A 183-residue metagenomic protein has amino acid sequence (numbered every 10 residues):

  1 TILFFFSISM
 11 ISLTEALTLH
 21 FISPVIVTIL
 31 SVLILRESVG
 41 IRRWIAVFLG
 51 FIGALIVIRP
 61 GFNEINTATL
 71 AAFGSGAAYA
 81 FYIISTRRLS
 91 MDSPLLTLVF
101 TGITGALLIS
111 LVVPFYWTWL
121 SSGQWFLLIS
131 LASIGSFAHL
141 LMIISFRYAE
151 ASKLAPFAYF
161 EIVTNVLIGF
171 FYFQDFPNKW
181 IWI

Functional and structural regions predicted by a protein language model:
T1-L3, T67-S75, W119-F137: Loop-to-transmembrane-helix transition segments
T1-T14, I56, S133-A149: Specific transmembrane alpha-helical segments of multi-pass solute transporters/efflux pumps, especially DMT/EamA
I2, P24-I29, A54, G76-A80 (+4 more regions): Hydrophobic/small/kink-forming positions within alpha-helical transmembrane segments of polytopic membrane proteins
F4-F6, S23-I45, V163-W182: C-terminal transmembrane-helix exit sites in multi-pass transporters
T18-I22, L89-I103, H139-F171: Helix-helix packing/entry segments at the starts of transmembrane helices
I41, I103-S130, L140-E150: Membrane-interface interhelical linkers
R42-I58, S75, W180-I183: Hydrophobic transmembrane alpha-helices of multi-pass small-molecule transport proteins
F62-L120: Transmembrane alpha-helical segments that form core, pore/gating elements of small-molecule transporters/exporters
